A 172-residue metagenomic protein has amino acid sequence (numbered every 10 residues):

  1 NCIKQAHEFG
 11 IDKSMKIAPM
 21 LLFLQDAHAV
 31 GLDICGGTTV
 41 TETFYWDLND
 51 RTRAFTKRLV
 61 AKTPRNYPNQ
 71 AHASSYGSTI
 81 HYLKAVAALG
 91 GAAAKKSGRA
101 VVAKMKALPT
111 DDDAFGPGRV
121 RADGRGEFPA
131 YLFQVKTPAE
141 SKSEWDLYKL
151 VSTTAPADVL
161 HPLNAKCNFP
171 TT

Functional and structural regions predicted by a protein language model:
N1-T172: Extracytosolic ligand-binding ectodomains
